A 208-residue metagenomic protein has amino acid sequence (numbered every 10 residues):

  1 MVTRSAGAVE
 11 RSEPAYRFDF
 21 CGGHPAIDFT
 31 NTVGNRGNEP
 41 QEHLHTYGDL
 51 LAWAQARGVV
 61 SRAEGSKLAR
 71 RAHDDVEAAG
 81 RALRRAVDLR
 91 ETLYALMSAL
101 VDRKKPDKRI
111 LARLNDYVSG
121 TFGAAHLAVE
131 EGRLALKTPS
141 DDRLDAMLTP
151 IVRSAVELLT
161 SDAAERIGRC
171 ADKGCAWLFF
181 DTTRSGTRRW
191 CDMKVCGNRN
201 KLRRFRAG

Functional and structural regions predicted by a protein language model:
M1-G168, A176: Short helix-coil boundary/hinge micro-motifs
M147-I151, V156-G208: BZIP DNA-binding basic region
